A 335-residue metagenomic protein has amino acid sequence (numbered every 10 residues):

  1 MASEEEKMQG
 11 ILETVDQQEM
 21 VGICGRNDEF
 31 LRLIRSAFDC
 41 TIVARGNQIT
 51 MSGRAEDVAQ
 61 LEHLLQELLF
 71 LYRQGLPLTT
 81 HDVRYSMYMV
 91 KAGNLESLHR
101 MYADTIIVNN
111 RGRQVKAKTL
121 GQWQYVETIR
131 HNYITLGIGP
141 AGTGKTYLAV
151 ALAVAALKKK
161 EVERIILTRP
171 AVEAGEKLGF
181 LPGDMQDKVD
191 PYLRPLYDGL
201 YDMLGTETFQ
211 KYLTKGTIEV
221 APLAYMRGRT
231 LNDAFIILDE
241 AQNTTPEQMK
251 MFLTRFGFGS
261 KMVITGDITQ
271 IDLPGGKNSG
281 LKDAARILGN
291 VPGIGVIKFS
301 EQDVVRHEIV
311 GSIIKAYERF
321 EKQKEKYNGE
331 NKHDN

Functional and structural regions predicted by a protein language model:
M1-E5, K91-T105, K322-N335: Intrinsically disordered, low-complexity linkers and terminal tails enriched in Pro/Gly and often acidic or mixed-charge
A2-G22: Short glycine-/aliphatic-rich beta-strand segments at the starts of folded cytosolic domains
Q17, A55-E56, N243, V304: Short, surface-exposed acidic/glycine-rich loop or hinge patches that mediate macromolecular interfaces
E19-S36: Short amphipathic alpha-helix segments
I23, F30, L61-L64, M249: Hydrophobic side chains in well-ordered alpha-helices
R32, F38-T41, N47: Compact, well-ordered interaction domains used in eukaryotic information-processing assemblies
V43-Y102: Interdomain "pre-motor" coupling segment immediately N-terminal to P-loop NTPase/helicase cores
V108-W123, T128-L238, Q242-N335: Conserved helicase motor core of SF1/SF2 NTP-dependent helicases
